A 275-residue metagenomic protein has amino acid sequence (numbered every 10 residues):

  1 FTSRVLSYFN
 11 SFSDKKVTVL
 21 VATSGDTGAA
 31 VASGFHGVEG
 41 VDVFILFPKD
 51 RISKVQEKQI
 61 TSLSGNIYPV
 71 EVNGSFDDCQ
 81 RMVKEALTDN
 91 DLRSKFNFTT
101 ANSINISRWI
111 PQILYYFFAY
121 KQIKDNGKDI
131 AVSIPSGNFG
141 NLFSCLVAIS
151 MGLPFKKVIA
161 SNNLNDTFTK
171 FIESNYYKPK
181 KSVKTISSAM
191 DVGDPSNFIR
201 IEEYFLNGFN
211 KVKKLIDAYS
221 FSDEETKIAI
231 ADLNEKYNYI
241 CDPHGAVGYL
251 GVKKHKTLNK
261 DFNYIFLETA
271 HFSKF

Functional and structural regions predicted by a protein language model:
F1-F275: PLP-dependent amino-acid enzyme catalytic core
